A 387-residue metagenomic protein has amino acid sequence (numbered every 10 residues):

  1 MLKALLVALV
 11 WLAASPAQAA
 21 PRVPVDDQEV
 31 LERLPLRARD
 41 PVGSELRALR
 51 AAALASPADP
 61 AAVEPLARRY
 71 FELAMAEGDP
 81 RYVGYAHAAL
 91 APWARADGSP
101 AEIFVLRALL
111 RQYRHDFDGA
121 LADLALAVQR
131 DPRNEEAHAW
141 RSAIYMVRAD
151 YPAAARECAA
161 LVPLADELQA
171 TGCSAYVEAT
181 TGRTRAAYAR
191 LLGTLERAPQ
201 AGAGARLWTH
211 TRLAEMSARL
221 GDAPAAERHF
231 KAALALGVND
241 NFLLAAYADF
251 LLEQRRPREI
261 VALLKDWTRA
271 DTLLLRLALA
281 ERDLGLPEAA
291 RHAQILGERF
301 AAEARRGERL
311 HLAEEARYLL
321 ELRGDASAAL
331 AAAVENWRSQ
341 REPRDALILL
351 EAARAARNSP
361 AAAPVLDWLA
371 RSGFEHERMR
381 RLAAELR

Functional and structural regions predicted by a protein language model:
A17-E102: N-terminal leader/linker segments that initiate helical-solenoid repeat arrays
A52, A89-W93, L126-A127, A160-L161 (+7 more regions): Canonical positions in the second alpha-helix
P57, D97-G98, P132, A165-D166 (+5 more regions): Short coil turns that delineate tetratricopeptide repeat
P65, L106, W140, C173-S174 (+5 more regions): Canonical tetratricopeptide repeat
R68, M75, L109, A143 (+7 more regions): Residue-level recognition of tetratricopeptide repeat
L73, E77-P80, R114, R148 (+6 more regions): Structural motif corresponding to the intra-repeat A-B loop/turn of tetratricopeptide repeats
